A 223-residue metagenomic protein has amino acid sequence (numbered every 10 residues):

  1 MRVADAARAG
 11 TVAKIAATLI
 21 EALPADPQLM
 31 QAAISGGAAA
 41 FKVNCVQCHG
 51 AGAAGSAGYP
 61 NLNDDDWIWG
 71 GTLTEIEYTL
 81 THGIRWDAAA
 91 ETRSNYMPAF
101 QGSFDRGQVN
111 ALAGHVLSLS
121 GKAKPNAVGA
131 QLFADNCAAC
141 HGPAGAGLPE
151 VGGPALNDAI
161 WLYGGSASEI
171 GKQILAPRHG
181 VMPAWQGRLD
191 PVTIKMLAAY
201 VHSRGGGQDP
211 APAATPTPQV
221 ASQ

Functional and structural regions predicted by a protein language model:
M1-A32, A51, W69-T79, N95-V116 (+2 more regions): Periplasmic c-type cytochrome electron-transfer domains
L29-A54, A123-G147, D158, G165 (+2 more regions): Sequence/structural segment immediately N-terminal to covalent heme-attachment motifs in c-type and related
A38-G70, T74-E75, T81: Membrane-embedded segments
S56-N63, G83-V109, K122-P125, V151-A155 (+1 more regions): Axial heme c-ligation environment in periplasmic c-type cytochrome domains
I68-W69, W161-Y163: Short Cys/His-rich micro-motifs in 6-15 aa windows
T74, P149, S168: Short helix N-cap motif at coil->helix boundaries in the Bergerat
E77, Q101, A113, L117 (+8 more regions): Generic hydrophobic alpha-helical scaffold/packing signal
H82-G83, E169: Alpha-helical scaffolding within the catalytic cores of extracellular/periplasmic polymer-degrading hydrolases
